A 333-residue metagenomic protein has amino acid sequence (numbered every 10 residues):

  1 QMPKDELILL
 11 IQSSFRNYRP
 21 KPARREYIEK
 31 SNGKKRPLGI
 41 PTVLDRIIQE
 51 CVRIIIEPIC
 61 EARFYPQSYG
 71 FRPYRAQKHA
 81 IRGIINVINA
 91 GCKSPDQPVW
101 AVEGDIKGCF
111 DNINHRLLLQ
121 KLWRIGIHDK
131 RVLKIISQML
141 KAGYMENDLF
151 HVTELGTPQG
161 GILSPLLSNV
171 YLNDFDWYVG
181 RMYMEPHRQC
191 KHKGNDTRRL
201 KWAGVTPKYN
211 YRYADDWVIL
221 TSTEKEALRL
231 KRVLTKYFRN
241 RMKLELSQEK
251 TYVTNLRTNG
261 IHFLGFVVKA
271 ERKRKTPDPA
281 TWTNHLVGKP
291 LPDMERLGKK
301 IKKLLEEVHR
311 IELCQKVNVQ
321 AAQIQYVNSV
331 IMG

Functional and structural regions predicted by a protein language model:
Q1-G333: Non-catalytic terminal/accessory segments
